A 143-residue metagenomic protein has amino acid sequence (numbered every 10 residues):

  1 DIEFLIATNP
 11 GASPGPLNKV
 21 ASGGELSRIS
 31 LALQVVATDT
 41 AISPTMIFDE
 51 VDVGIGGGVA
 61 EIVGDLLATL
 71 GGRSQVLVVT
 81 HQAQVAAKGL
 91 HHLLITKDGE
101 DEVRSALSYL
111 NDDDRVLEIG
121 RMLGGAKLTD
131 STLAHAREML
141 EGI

Functional and structural regions predicted by a protein language model:
I2, G58-I143: C-terminal lobe/lid and adjacent interdomain/linker elements of RecA-like ASCE P-loop ATPase modules
E3-F4, T8-G11, G24-M46: GG-anchored amphipathic helix commonly corresponding to the ABC/SMC/Rad50 NBD signature/C-loop
P10-S13, E25, D101, D113: Short flexible coil/turn linkers enriched for glycine and charged/polar residues that connect secondary-structure
P14-A21: Short pre-catalytic strand/loop immediately N-terminal to key active-site residues, enriched for Gly-Thr
G15, T40-A41, V53-E61: Conserved D-loop-proximal element of ABC-family nucleotide-binding domains
S22-E25, G56, G72: Short, conserved glycine- and acidic-residue-centered signature motifs in active-site or ligand-binding loops
V35-D39, G57, T69: Conserved helix-loop functional segments at active or binding sites
D49-E50: Walker B catalytic acidic pair
